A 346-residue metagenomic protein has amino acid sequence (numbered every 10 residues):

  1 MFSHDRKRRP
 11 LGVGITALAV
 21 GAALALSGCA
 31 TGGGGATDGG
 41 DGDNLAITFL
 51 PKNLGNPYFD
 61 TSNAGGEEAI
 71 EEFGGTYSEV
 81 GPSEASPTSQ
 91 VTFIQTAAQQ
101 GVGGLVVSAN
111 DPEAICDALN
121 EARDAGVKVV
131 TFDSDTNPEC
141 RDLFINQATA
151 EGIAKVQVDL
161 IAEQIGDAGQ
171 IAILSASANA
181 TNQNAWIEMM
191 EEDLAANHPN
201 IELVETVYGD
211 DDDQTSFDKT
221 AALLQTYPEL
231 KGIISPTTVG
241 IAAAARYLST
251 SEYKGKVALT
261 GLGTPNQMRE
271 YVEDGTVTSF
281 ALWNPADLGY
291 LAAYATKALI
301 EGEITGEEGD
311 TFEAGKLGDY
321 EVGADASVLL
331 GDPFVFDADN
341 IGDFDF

Functional and structural regions predicted by a protein language model:
M1-A46, N120-V127: Short, low-complexity disordered leader/linker segments with a strong preference for bacterial N-terminal type II
G12-T16, D43, A178-N182, N197-N200 (+1 more regions): Hinge/cleft segment of the Venus flytrap/periplasmic-binding protein
A36, E113-G152, E163, Q170 (+2 more regions): Flexible loop/hinge segments that line or gate small-molecule binding clefts
L45-F73, S78-T92, S108-P112, S175-A185 (+1 more regions): Extracytoplasmic "Venus flytrap"
T48-L50, G101-A109, K128-F132, A172-L174 (+4 more regions): Periplasmic-binding protein-like
Y58-F73, I153-Q157, T181-I201, T215 (+2 more regions): Short, solvent-exposed amphipathic alpha-helices that sit in or adjacent to ligand/effector-binding or catalytic
Q90, I145-I171, A185, T215-F217 (+2 more regions): Hydrophobic alpha-helical segments within soluble ligand-binding/sensing domains
V107-D124, M190, G209-Y271: Hydrophobic alpha-helical
